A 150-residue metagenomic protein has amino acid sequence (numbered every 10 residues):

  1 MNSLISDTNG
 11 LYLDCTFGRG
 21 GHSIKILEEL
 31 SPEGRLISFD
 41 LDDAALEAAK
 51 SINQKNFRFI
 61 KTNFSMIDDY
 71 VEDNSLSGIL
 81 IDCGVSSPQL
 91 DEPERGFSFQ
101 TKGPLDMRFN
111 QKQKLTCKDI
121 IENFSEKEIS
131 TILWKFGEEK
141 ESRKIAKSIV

Functional and structural regions predicted by a protein language model:
M1-V150: S-adenosyl-L-methionine-dependent methyltransferase catalytic core, i.e., the SAM/SAH-binding region
